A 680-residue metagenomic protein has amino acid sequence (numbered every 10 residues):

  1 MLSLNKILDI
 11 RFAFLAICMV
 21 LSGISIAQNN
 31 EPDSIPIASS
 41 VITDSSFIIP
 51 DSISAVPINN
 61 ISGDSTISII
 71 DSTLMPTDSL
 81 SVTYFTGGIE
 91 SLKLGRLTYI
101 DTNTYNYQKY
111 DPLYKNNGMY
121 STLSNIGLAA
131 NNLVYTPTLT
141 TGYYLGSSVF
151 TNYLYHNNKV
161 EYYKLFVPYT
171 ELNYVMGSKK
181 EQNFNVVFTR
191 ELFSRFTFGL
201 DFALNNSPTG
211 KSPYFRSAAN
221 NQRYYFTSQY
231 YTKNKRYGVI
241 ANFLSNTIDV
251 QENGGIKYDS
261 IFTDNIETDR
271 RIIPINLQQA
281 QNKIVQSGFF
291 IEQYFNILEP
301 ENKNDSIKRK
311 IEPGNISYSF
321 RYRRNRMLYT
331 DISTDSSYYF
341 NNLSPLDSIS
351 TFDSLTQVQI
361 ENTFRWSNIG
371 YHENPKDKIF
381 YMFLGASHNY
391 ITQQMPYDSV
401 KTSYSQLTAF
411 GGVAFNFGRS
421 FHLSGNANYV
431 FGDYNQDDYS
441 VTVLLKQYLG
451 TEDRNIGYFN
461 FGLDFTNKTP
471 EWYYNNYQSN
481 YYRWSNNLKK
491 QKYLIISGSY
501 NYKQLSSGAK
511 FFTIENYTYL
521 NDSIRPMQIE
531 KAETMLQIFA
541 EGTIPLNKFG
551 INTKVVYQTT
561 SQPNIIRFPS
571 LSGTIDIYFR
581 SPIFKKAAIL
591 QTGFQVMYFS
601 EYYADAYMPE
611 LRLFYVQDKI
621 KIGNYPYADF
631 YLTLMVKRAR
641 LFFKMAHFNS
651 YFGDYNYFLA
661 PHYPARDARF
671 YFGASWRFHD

Functional and structural regions predicted by a protein language model:
M1-S40, S45, Y237, A639 (+2 more regions): Bacterial Sec-dependent N-terminal signal peptides
I24-N106, N302-I307: Sec-dependent signal peptide cleavage junction
S72, S79-S81, V175, E181 (+5 more regions): Outer-membrane beta-barrel proteins
N103-N157, K164: Low-complexity, highly charged intrinsically disordered N-terminal segments that act as targeting/localization
Y143-L145, N152, N157-F188: Short strand-turn segments of transmembrane beta-barrel domains in outer membranes, especially the first one or two
L165-V167, K283-S336, L343, D347-D680: Exposed, low-structure sequence patches enriched in small/polar residues
Q182-L204, R216-D249, L445: Transmembrane beta-barrel wall of Gram-negative outer-membrane proteins
P213-F215, N234-N296, M327-D331, D335 (+2 more regions): Flexible loop and strand-edge segments within Gram-negative outer membrane beta-barrel domains
